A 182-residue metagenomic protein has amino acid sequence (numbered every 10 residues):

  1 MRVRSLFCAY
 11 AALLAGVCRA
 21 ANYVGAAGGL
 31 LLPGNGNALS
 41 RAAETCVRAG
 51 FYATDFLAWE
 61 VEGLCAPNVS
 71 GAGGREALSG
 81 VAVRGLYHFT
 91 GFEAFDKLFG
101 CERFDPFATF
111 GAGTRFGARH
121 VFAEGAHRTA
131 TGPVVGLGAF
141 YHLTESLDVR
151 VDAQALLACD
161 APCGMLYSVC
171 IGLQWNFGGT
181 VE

Functional and structural regions predicted by a protein language model:
M1-A21, G178-E182: Cleavable N-terminal export/targeting peptides
A20-V24, D55-L57, G100-A108, E145-V149 (+1 more regions): Outer-envelope beta-barrel architecture signal
N22-Y23, D55-V61, F92-F95, Y141-V149 (+1 more regions): Repeated loop/turn-to-beta-strand initiation elements of outer-membrane beta-barrel proteins
A26-L30, V61-C65, A108-T114, L137-A139 (+1 more regions): Transmembrane beta-barrel strands of outer-membrane/channel proteins
L30, F51, Y87-F89, A139-Y141 (+2 more regions): Residue-level signature of outer-membrane beta-barrel architecture
G36-A43, S70-E76, A118-A126, A161-Y167: Outer-membrane beta-barrel translocator domains and adjoining extracellular loop/strand segments of Gram-negative
F51-A123, A130-G132, G172-F177: Gram-negative (and chloroplast) outer-membrane scaffold detector with strong preference for beta-barrel transmembrane
C65-G71, L78, H142-E182: Predominantly the C-terminal beta-signal and adjacent terminal strand-loop region of outer-membrane beta-barrel
